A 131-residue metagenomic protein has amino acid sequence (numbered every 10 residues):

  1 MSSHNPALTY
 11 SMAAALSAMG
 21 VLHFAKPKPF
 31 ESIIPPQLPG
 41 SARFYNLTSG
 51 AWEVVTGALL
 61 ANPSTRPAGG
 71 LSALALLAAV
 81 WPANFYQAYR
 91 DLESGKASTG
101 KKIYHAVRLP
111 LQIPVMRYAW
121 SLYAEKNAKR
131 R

Functional and structural regions predicted by a protein language model:
M1-R131: Short amphipathic, positively biased membrane-proximal segments that drive organelle/inner-membrane targeting
